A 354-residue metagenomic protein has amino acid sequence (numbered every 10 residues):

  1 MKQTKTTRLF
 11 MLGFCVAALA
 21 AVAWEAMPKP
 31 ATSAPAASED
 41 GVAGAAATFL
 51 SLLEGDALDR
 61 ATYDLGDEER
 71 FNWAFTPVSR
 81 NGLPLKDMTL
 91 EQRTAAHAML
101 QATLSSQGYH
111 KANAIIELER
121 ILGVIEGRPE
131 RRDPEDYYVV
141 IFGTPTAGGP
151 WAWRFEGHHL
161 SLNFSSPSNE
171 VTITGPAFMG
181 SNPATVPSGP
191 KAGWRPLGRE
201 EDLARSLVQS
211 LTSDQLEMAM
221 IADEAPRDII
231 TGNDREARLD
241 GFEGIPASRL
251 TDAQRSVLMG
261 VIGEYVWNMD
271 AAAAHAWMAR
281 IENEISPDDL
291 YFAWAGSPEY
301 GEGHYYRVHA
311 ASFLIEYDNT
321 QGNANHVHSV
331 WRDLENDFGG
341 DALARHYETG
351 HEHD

Functional and structural regions predicted by a protein language model:
K2-G13: N-terminal Sec-pathway targeting helices
L12-A26: Hydrophobic alpha-helical membrane-insertion segments, chiefly the h-region of N-terminal signal peptides
W24-S105, Y109-D354: A cross-kingdom marker for long, charged
